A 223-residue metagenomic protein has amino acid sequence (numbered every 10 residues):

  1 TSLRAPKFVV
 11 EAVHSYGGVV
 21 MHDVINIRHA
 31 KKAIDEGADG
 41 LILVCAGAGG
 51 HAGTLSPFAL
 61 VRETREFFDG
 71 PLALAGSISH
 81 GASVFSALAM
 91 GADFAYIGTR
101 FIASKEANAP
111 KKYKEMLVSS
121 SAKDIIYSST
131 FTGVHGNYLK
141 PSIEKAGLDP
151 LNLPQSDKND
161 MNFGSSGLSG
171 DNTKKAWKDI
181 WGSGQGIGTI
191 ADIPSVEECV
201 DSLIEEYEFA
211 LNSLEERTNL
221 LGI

Functional and structural regions predicted by a protein language model:
T1-A73, G81-T99, A146: Alpha/beta enzyme core
P57-A73, S79-I223: Conserved active-site-proximal phosphate/metal-binding subdomains
